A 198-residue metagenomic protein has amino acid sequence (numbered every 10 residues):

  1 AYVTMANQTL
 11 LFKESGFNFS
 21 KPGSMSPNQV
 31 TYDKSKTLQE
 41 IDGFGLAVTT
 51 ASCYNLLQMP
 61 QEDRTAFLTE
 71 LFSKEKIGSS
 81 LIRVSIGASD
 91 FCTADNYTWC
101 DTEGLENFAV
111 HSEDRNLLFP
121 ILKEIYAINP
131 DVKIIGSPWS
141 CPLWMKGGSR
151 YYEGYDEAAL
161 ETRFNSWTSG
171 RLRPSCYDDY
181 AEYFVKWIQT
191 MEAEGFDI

Functional and structural regions predicted by a protein language model:
A1-V3: Boundary/junction segments of secreted and surface-exposed precursor proteins
M5-Q8: Acidic, contiguous N-terminal accessory segments
L11-I198: N-terminal catalytic cores of secreted or lumenal carbohydrate-active enzymes
